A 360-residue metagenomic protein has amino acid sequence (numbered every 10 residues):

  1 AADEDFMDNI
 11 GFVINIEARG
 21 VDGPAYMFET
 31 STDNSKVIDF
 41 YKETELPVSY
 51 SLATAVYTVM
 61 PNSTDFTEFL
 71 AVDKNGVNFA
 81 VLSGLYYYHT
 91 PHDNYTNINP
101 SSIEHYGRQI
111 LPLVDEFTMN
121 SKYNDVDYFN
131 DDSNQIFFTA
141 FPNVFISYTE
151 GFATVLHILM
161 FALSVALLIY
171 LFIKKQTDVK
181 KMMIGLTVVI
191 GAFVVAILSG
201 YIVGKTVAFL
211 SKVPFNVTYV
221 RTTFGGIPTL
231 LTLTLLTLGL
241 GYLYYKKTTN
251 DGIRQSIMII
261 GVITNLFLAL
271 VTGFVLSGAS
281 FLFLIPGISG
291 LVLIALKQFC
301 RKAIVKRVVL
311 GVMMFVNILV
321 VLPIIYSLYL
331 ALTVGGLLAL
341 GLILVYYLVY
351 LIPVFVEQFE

Functional and structural regions predicted by a protein language model:
A1-Y148: Soluble extramembrane regions of membrane proteins in the secretory/endomembrane system
E4, N9-Y26, A153-Q176: C-terminal domain-closing interface element
M7, M27, M60, M119 (+4 more regions): Detector for methionine-enriched segments
E29-D33, I110, F129, L156-S164 (+2 more regions): A sequence-level detector of short, solvent-exposed, charge-rich linear segments
A140-M160, V220-P228: Juxtamembrane/start-of-transmembrane alpha-helix segments at the extracytoplasmic/lumenal side of membrane anchors
A166-E360: Alpha-helical transmembrane segments of integral membrane proteins
